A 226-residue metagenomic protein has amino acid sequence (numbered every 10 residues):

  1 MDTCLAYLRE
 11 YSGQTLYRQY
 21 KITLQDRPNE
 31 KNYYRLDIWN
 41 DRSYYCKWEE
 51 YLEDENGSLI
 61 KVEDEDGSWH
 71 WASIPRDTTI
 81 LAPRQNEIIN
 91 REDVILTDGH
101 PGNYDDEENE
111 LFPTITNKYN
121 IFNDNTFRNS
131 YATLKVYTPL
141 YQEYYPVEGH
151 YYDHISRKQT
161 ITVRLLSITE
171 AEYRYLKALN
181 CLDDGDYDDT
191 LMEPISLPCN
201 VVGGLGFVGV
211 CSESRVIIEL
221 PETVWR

Functional and structural regions predicted by a protein language model:
M1-R226: A sequence/structural signal for flexible, mid-protein segments enriched in small/helix-disrupting residues
